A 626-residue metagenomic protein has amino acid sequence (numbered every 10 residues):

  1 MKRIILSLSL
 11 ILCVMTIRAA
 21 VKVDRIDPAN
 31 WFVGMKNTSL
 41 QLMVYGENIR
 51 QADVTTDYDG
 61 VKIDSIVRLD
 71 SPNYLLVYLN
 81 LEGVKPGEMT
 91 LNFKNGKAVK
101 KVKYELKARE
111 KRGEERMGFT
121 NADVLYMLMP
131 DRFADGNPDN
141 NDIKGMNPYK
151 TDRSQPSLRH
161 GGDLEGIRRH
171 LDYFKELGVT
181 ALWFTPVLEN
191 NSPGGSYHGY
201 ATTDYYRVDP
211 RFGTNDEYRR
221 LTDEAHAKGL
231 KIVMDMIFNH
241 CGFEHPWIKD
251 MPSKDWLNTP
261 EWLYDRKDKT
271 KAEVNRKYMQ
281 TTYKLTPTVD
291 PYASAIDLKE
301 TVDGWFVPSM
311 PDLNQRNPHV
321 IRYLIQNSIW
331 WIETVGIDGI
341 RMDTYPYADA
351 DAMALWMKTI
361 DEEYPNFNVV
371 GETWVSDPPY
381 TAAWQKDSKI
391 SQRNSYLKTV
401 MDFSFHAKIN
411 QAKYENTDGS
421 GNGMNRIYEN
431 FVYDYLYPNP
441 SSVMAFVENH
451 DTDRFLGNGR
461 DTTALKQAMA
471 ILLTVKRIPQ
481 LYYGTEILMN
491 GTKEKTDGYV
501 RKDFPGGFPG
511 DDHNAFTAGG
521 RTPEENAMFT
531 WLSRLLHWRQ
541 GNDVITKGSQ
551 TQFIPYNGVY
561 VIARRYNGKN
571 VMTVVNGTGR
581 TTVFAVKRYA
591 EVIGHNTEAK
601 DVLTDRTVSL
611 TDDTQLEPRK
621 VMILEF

Functional and structural regions predicted by a protein language model:
M1-R25: Bacterial Sec-dependent N-terminal signal peptides
A20-R50, L106-R109: Beta-strand/beta-sandwich contexts
K36-K97: Immunoglobulin-like IPT/TIG beta-sandwich domains and homologous Ig-like subdomains
K97-K100, E105-V124, K175, I487-F626: Carbohydrate-interacting/catalytic domains
L128, F174, F184, Y205 (+9 more regions): Conserved, mostly hydrophobic/aromatic
F133-T180, F184-I329, T334, M353-E363 (+4 more regions): Substrate-binding/active-site clefts of carbohydrate-active enzymes
T222, H240, K249, N327-I329 (+9 more regions): Active-site-proximal helices and loops of the catalytic beta/alpha 8
P438-R460: Active-site clefts of carbohydrate-active enzymes
